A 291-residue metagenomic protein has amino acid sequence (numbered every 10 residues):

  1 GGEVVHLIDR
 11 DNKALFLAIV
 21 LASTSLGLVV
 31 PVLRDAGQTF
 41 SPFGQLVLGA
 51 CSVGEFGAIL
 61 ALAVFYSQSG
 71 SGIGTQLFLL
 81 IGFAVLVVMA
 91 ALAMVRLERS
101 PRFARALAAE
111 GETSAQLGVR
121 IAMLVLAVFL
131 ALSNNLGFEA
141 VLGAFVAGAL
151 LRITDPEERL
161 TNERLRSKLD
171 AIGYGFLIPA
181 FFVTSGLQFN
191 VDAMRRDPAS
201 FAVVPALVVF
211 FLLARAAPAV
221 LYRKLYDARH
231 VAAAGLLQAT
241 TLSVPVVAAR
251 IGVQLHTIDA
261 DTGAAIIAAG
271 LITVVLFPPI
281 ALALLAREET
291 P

Functional and structural regions predicted by a protein language model:
G1-A36, V183-S185, V191, R196-G263 (+1 more regions): Transmembrane alpha-helices that form the ion-translocation and gating core of multi-pass ion transport proteins
L15-P31, S52-F56, L60, V88-L92: Mid-bilayer segments of alpha-helical transmembrane spans in multi-pass integral membrane proteins that mediate
G27-F40, L92-L107, L150-S167, A217-Y226 (+1 more regions): C-terminal ends of transmembrane helices
T39-V53, G74-L79, L160-R164, V231-A234 (+1 more regions): Membrane-interface alpha-helices at helix entry/exit sites of multi-pass transporters
S52-G57, S114-V125, Q238-V244: Short hydrophobic alpha-helical membrane-embedded segments
F56-T75, V128-N135, Q188-P198, A248-A260: Transmembrane helix-loop junctions at the membrane interface of multipass transporters and ion channels
L79-V85, A140-A149, V203-L207, I266-A269: Hydrophobic core segments of alpha-helical transmembrane domains in multi-pass membrane proteins
P101-L117, A122-V204: Membrane-interface junctions of multi-pass transporters
